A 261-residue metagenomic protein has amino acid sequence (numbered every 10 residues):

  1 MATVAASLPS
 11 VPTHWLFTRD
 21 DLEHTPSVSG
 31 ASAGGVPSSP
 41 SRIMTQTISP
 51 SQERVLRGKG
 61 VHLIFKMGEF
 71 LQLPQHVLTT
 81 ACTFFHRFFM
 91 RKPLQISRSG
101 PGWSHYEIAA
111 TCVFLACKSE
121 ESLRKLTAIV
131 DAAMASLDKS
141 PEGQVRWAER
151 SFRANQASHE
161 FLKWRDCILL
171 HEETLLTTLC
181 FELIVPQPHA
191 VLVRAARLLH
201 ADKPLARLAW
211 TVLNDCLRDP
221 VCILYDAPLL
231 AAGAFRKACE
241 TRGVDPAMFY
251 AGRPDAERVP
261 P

Functional and structural regions predicted by a protein language model:
M1-H76: A eukaryotic "domain-start" boundary segment
S51-A232, R236-P260: Structured all-alpha helical bundle cores of eukaryotic regulatory proteins
